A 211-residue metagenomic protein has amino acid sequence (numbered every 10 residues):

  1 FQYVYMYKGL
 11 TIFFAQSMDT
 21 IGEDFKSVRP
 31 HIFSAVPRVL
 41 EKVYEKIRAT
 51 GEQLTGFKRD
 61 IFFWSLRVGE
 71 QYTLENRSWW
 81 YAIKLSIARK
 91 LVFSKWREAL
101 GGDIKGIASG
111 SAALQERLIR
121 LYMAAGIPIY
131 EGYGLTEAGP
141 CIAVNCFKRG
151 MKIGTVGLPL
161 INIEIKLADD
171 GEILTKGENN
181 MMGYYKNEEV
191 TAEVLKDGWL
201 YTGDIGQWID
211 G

Functional and structural regions predicted by a protein language model:
F1-I12, K26-H31: Conserved short alpha-helical elements in the N-terminal third of ANL/AMP-binding
Y3-Y7, Y44, M123: Short hydrophobic alpha-helices that are characteristic scaffold elements of the AMP-binding
G9-S17, Y130: Short beta-strand->loop structural element characteristic of the AMP-binding/adenylate-forming
G22-T50, G157: Redox-cofactor-proximal catalytic regions of oxidoreductases
H31-S34, E45-M151, E164: Gly/Ser/Thr-rich phosphate-binding loop
R38, A112-A113, N179: Alpha-helix/helix-capping structural signal
P159-G211: Conserved ATP-binding/catalytic segment of the ANL
